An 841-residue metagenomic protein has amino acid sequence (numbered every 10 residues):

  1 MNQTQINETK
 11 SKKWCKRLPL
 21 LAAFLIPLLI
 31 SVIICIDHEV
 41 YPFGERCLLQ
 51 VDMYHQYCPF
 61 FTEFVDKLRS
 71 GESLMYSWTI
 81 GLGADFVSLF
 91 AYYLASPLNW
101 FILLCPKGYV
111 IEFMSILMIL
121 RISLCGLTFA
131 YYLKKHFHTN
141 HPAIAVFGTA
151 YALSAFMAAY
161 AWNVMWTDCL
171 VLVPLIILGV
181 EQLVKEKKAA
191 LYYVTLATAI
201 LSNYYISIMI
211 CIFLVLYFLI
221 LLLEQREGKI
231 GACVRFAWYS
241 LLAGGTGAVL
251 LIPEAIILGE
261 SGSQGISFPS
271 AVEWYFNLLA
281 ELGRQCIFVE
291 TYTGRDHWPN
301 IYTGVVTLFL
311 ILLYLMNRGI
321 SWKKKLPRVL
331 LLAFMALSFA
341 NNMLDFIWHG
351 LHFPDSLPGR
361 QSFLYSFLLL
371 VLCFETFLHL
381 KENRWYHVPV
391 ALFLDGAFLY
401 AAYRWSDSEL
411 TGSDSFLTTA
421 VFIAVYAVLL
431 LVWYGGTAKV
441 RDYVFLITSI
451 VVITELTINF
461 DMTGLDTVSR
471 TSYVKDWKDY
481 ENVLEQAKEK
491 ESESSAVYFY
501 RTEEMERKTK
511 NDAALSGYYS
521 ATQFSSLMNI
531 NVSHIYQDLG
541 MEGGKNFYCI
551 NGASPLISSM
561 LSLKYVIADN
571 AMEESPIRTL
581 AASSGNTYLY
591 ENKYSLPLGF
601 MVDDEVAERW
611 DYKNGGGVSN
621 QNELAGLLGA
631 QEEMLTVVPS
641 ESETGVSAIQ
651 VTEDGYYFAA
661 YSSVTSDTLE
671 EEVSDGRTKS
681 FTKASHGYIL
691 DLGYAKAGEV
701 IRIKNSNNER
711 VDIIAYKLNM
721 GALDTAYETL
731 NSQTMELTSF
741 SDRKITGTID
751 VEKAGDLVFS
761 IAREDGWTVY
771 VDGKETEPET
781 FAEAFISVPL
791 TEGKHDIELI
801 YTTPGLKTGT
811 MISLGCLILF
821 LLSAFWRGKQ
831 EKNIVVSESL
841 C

Functional and structural regions predicted by a protein language model:
E8-K12, Q631-C841: Active-site-proximal, structured, solvent-exposed surfaces of multi-pass membrane proteins that position macromolecular
S11-D85, V468-Q486, E493-K510, A514: Hydrophobic alpha-helical membrane-insertion signals
P27-I30, M118-H136, H141-E224, R235-E260 (+1 more regions): Membrane-embedded helix bundles of polyisoprenyl
L28-F129, T149-L170, M209, L258-S263 (+4 more regions): Membrane-interface coil-to-helix junctions
V51, H55-D66, P97, A232-R318 (+7 more regions): Periplasmic/ER-lumenal interhelical loops and adjacent helix-loop junctions in multi-pass membrane proteins
I116-L124, T167-L175, C211, Y302-L308 (+2 more regions): Membrane-embedded alpha-helical segments of multi-pass membrane proteins, especially the transmembrane helices
L183, K187, I206, L326-F346 (+2 more regions): Contiguous transmembrane helix-bundle modules in multi-pass membrane proteins
V451-V474, A487-M560, Y594-P597, M601-E623 (+3 more regions): Extracytoplasmic/lumenal acceptor-recognition loop(s) of multi-pass membrane glycoenzymes
